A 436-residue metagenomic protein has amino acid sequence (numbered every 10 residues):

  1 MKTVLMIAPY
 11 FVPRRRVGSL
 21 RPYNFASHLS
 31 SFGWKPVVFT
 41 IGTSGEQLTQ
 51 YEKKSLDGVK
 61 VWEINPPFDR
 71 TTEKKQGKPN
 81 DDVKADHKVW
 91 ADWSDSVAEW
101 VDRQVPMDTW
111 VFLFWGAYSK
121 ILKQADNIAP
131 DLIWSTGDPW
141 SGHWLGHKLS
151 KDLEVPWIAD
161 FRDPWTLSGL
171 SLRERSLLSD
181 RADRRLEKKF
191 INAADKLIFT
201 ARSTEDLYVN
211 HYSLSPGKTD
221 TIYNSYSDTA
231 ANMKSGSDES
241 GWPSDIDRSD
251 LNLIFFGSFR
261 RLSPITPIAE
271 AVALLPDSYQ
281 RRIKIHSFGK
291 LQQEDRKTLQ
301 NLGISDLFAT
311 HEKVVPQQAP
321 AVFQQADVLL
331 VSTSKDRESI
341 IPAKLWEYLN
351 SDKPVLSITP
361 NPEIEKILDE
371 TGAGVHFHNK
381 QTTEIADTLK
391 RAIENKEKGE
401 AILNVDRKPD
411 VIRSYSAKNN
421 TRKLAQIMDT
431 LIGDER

Functional and structural regions predicted by a protein language model:
N24, D108, S119-L122, S141-W144 (+2 more regions): Membrane-proximal helix-turn-helix segments that form the acceptor-binding/catalytic region of lipid-linked
V38-G116, A125: A conserved catalytic-core segment of Leloir-type glycosyltransferases
F190-K218, K366: A short, active-site helix/loop in glycosyltransferases that binds the activated sugar's phosphate group
S203, I222-S225: Carbohydrate-associated surface elements
S244-S263, A269, N420: Conserved donor-binding/catalytic core segment of Leloir-type glycosyltransferases
S263, V315-A321, L329-W346, V355-K366: Nucleotide-sugar-dependent
H286-G289, E294-Q318: Nucleotide-activated donor-binding/catalytic signature segment of Leloir-type glycosyltransferases, i.e., the conserved
K380-E384, E397-T430: A charged, aromatic-enriched C-terminal amphipathic alpha-helix characteristic of glycosyltransferases across folds
